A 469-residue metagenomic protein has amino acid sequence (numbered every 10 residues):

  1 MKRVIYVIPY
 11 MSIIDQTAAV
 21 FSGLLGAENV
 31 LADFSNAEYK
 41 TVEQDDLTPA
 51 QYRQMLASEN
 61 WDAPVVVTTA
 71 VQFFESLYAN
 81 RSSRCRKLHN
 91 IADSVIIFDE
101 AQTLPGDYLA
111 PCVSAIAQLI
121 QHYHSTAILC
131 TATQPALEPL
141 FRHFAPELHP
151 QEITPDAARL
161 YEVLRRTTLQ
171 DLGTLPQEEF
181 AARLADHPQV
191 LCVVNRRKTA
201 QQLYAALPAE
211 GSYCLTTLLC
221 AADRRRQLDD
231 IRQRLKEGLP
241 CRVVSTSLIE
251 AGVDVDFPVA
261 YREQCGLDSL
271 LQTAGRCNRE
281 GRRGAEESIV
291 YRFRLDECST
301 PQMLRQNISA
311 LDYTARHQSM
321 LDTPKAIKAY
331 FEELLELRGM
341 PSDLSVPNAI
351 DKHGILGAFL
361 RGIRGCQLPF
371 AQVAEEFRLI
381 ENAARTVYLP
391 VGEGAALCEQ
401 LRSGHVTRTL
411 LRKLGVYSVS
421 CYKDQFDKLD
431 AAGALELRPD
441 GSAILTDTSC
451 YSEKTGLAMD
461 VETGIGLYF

Functional and structural regions predicted by a protein language model:
K2-L25, V30-E38, A136: Conserved Walker A/P-loop ATP-binding site and its immediately adjacent core in helicase/helicase-like ATPase domains
R3-I14, R183-P208, L215: Conserved strand-helix element at the start of the C-terminal RecA-like helicase core
G26-Y78: Inter-Walker segment of RecA-like/P-loop motor cores
L31-P49, N195-K198, S212-D229, V244-E250: Conserved helicase motor
E59-N80, L235-E250, R262: Conserved two-lobed SF2 helicase motor
A70-F74, S82-L119, A127: SF2 helicase catalytic motif II
I120, E179-A185, V193, K198 (+6 more regions): C-terminal helicase lobe and adjacent C-terminal extensions/tails of nucleic-acid helicase motors
A132-A185: Interdomain hinge/linker at the junction between the two RecA-like core domains of SF2 helicases
